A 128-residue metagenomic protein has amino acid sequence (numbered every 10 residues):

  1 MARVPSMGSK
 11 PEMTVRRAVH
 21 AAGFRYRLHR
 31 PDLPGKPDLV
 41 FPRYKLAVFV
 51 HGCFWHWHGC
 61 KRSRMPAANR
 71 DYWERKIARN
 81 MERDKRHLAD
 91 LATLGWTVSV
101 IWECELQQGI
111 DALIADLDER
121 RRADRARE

Functional and structural regions predicted by a protein language model:
M1-E128: Nucleic-acid endo/exonuclease domains
